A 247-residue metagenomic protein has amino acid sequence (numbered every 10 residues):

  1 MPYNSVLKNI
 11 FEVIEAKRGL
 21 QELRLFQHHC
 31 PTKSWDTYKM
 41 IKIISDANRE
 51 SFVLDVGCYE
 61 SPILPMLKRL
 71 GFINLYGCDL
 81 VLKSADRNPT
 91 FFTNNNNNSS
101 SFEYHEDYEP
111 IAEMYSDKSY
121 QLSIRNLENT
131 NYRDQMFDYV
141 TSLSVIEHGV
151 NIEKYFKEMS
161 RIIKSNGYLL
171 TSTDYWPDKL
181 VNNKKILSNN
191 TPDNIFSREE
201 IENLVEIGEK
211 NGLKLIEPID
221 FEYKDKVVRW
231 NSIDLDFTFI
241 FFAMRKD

Functional and structural regions predicted by a protein language model:
P2-N48: Class I SAM-dependent methyltransferase Rossmann-like catalytic core, especially the SAM/SAH-binding loop
L54, S61-N129: Class I SAM-dependent methyltransferase SAM/SAH-binding core
R125-V140: A short acidic, Gly/Pro-enriched loop at the edge of an enzyme's catalytic core that lines a small-molecule cofactor
D138-V150: A short SAM/SAH-binding and catalytic strip from SAM-dependent methyltransferases
H148-E158: A short, conserved alpha-helix within the catalytic core of class I
G149-V150, I163-S165: Helix-to-beta-strand junctions that scaffold the AdoMet/dcAdoMet cofactor pocket in Class I SAM-dependent enzymes
N166-D174: Conserved beta-strand signature within the Rossmann-like core of class I S-adenosyl-L-methionine
N182-I216: Conserved Class I S-adenosyl-L-methionine
